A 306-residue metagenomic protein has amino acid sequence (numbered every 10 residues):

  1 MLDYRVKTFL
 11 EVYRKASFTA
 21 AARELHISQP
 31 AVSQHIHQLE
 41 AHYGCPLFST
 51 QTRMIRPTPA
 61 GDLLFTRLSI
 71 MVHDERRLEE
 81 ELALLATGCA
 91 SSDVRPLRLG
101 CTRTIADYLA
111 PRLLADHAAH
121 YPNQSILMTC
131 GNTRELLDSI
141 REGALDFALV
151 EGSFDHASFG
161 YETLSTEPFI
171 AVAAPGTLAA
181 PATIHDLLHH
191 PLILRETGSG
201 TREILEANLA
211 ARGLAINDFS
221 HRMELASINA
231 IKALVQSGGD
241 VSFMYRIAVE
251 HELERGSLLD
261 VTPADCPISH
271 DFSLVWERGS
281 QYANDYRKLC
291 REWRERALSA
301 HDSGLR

Functional and structural regions predicted by a protein language model:
L10-S28: Short helix-boundary/capping micro-motifs
E40-P57: A short LG(V/I)-centered, amphipathic sequence patch enriched for acidic residue(s) preceding the LG motif
H42-Y43, L64-A90, A300: Alpha-helical linker/hinge and terminal dimerization helices associated with HTH transcriptional regulators
V94-A157: Central regulatory/effector-binding core of bacterial HTH transcription factors
N132-L136, R141-A144, E151, L214-D260: Hydrophobic hinge/microswitch elements
Y161-T197: Flexible hinge/capping segments at coil-to-helix
P191-L214, C290: Secondary-structure junction motif
L259-S303: A late-sequence structural motif
